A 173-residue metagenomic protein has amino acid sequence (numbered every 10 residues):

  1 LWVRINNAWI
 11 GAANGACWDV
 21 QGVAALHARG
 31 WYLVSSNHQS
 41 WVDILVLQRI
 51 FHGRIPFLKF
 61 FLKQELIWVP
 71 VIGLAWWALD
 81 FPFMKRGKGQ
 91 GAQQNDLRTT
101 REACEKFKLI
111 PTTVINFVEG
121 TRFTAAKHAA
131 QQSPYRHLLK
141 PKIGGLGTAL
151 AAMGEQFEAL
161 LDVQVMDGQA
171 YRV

Functional and structural regions predicted by a protein language model:
L1-A8: N-terminal alpha-helical membrane-insertion module
W9-R172: Soluble catalytic domains of membrane acyltransferases
